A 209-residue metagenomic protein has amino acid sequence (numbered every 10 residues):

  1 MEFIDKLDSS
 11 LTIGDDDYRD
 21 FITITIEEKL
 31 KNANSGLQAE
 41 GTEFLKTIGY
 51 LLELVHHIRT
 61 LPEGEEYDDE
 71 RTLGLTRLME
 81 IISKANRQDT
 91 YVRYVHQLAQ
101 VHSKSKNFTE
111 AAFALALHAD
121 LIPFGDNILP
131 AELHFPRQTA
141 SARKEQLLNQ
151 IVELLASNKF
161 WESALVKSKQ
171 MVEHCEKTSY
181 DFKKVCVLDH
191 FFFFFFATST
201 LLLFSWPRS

Functional and structural regions predicted by a protein language model:
M1-S209: Cytosolic small-GTPase signaling regions in large eukaryotic proteins
